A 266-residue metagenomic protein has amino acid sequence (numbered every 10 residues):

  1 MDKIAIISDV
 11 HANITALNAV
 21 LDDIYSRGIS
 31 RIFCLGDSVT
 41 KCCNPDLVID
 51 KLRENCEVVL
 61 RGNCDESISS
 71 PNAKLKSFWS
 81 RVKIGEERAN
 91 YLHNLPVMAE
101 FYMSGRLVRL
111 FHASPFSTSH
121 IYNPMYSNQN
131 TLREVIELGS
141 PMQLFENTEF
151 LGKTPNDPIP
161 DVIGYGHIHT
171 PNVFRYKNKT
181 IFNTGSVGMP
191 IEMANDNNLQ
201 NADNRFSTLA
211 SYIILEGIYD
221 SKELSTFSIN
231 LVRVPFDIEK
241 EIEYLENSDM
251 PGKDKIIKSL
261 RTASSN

Functional and structural regions predicted by a protein language model:
M1-A5, E100-R109, Y176-T180, E223-F227: Beta-strand-turn-beta hairpins that frame and shape the catalytic cleft of phosphate-ester-processing enzymes
D2-H93: Core catalytic region of metal-dependent phosphoesterases/phosphodiesterases, especially metallo-beta-lactamase-like
H11-T15, T40-C43, C64-S70, F116-T118 (+2 more regions): Active-site environment of divalent metal-dependent phosphoester hydrolases
R27-G28, E87-F174: His/acidic metal-ligating clusters that form di-metal
V58, V108, D161-V162, K179-I181: Structural motif
F174-N266: Acidic, His/Gly-rich catalytic cores of divalent-metal-dependent hydrolytic chemistry
